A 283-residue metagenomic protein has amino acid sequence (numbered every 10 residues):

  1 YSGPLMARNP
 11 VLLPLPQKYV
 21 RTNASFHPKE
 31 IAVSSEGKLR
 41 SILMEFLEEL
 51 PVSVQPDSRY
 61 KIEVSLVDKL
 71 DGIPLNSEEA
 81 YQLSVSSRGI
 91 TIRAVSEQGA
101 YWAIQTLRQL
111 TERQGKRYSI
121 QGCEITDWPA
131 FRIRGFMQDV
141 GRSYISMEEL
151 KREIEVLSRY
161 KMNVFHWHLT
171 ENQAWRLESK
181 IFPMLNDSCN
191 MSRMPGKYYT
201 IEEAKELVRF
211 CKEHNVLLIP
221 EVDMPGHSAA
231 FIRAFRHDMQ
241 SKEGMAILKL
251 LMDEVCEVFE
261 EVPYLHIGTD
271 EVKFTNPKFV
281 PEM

Functional and structural regions predicted by a protein language model:
Y1-P129: Acidic, contiguous N-terminal accessory segments
L39-I42, E149, E203, F279: Residue-level preference for nonpolar/small residues embedded in alpha-helices
E78-H266, K273: Feature activates predominantly on carbohydrate-active enzymes
G268-M283: Active-site loop/helix belt of alpha/beta enzymes
